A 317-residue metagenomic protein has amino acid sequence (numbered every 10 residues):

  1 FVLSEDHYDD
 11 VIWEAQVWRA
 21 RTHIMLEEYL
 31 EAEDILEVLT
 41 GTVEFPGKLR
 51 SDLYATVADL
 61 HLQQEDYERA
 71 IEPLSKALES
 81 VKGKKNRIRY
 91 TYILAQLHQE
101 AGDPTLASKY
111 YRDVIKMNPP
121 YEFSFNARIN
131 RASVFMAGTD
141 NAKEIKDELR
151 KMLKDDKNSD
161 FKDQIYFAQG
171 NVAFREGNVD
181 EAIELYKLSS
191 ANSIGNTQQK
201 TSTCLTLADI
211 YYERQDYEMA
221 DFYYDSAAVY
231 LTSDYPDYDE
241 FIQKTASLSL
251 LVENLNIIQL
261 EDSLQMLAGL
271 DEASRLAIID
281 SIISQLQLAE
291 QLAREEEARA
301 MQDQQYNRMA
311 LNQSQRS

Functional and structural regions predicted by a protein language model:
F1-S317: Acidic, polar-rich low-complexity tracts and alpha-helical solenoid repeat scaffolds
